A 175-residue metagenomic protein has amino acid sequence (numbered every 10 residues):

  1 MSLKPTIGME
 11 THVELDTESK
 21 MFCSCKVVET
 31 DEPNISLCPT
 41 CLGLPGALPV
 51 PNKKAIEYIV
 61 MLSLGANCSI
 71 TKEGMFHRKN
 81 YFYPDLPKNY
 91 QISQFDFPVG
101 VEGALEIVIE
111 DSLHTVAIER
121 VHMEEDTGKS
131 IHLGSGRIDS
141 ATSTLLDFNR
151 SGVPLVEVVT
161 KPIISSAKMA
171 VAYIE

Functional and structural regions predicted by a protein language model:
M1-E175: Basic, nucleic-acid-interacting segments
